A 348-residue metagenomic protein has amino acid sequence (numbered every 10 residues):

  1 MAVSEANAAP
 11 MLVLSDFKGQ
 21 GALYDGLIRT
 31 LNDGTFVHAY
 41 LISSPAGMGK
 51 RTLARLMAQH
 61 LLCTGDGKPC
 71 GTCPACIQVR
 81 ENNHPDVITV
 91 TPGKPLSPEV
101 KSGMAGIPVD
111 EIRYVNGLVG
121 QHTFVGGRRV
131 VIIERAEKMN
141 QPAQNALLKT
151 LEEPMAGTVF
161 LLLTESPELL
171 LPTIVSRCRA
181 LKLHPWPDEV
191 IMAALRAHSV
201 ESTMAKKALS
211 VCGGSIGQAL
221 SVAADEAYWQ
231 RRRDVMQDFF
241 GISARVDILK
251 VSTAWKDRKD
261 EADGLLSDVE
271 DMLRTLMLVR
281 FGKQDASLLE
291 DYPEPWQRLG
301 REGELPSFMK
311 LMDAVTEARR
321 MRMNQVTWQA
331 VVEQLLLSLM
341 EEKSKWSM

Functional and structural regions predicted by a protein language model:
A2-H60, Q78, A156-V159, E165-D268 (+1 more regions): Charged, glycine-rich active-site and insertion segments that engage polyanionic ligands
A2-P142, W296: Clamp-loader machinery-focused feature within the broader ASCE/P-loop NTPase space
I42, I133, L147-L148, T164: Hydrophobic residues in beta-strands of the RecA-like P-loop NTPase core, especially within AAA+ ATPase
P95-E99, P108, M155, L171 (+1 more regions): Generic structural signal for alpha-helix starts
G117, K149, P172, S176: Conserved adenine-binding aromatic site and its adjacent loop/helix in ATP-hydrolyzing domains
Q141-N145, D263: Conserved strand-to-helix beginnings and helix N-cap segments that scaffold or border functional pockets
N145-V159: Conserved catalytic/switch belt of AAA+ P-loop NTPases
